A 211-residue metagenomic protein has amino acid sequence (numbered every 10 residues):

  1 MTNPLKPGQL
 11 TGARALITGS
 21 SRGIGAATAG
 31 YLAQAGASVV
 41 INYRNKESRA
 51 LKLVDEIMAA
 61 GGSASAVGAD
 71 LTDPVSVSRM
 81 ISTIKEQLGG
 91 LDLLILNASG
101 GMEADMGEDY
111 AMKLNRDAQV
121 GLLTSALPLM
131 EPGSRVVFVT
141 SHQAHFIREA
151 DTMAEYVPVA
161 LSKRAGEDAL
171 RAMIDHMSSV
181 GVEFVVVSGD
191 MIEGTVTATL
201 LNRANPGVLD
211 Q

Functional and structural regions predicted by a protein language model:
A13, G62-S63, G89-L91, M130-R148 (+1 more regions): Active-site loop of short-chain dehydrogenase/reductase
R14, S21-G23: Conserved glycine-rich cofactor-binding loop
T18, L91-S99, F138: Rossmann-fold scaffold of SDR-type NAD(P)-dependent oxidoreductases
A35-K52: Conserved glycine-rich Rossmann-like NAD(P)H-binding loop of the short-chain dehydrogenase/reductase
E47-S48, V67-M80, R116: The beta1-alpha1 cofactor-binding region of Rossmann-like NAD(H)/NADP(H)-dependent oxidoreductases
A60-S63, S82-L96: A glycine-rich helix->loop->beta "capping" turn within Rossmann-like NAD(P)(H)-dependent oxidoreductase domains
S99-D105, D109-Y110, R135-S179, M191-V196 (+1 more regions): Catalytic loop of short-chain dehydrogenase/reductase
G107-L123, L127, G133: Catalytic Tyr-X3-Lys loop
